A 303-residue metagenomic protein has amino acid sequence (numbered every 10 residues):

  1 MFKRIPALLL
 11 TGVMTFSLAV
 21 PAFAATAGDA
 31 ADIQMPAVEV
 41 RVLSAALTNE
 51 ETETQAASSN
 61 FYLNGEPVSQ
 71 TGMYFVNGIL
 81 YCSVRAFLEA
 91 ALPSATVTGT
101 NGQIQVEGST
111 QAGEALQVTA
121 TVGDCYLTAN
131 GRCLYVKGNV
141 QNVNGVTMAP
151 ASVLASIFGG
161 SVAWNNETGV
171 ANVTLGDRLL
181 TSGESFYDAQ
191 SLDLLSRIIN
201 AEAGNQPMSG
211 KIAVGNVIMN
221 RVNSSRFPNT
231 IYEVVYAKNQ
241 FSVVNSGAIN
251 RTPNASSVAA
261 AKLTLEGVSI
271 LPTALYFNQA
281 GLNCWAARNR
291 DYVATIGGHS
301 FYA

Functional and structural regions predicted by a protein language model:
F2-L8, T15-S196: Primary recognition of N-terminal secretory signal peptides and signal-anchoring hydrophobic helices
L8-L9, R226: Intrinsically disordered, low-complexity segments enriched in polar/charged small residues
L180-A303: Bacterial extracytoplasmic/cell-wall-associated proteins, especially those involved in peptidoglycan
